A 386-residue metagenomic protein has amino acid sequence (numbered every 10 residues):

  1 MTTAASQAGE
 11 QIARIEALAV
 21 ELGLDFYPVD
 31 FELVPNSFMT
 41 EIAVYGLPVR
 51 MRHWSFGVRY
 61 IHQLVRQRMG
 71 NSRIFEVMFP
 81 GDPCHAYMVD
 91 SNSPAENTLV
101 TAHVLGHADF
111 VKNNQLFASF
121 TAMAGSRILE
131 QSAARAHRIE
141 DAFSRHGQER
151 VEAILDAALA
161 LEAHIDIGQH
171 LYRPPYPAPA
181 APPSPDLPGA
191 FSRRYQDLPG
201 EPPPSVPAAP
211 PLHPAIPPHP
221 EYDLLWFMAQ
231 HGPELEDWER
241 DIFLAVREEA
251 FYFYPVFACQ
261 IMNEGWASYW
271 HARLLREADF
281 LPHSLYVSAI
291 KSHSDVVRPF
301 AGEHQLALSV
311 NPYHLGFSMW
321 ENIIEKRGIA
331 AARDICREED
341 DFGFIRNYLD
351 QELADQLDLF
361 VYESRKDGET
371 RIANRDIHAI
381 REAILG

Functional and structural regions predicted by a protein language model:
T2, S6-C84, L198-L235: Auxiliary, metal-adjacent structural segments of Zn-dependent hydrolase domains
P83-V100, Y254-M262: Short pre-active-site segment immediately N-terminal to the catalytic Zn-binding motif
S91, A95, H283-G386: Non-catalytic terminal regions of proteins
H103: TRNA-recognition modules of translation machinery and tRNA-sensing kinases, especially anticodon-binding
D109-P182, D186, E264, S268-P282 (+1 more regions): Post-HExxH zinc-binding segment in Zn-dependent metallohydrolases
A157, E162-Q230: Extended catalytic-interface subdomain
P211-L308, P312, F317: Long, internal scaffold/assembly segments composed of regular secondary structure
